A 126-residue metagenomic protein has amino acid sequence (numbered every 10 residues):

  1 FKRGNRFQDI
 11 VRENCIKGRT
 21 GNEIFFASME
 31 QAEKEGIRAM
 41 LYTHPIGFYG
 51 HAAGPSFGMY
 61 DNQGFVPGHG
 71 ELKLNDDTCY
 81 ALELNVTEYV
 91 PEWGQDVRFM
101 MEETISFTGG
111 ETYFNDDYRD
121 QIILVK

Functional and structural regions predicted by a protein language model:
F1-K126: Active-site neighborhoods and metal-handling regions in enzymes and metal-associated proteins
